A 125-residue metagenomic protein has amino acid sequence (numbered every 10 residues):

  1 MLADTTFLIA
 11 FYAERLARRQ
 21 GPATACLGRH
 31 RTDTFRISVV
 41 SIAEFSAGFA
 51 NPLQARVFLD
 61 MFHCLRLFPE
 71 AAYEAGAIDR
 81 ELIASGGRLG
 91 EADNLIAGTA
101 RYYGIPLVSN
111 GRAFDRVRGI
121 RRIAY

Functional and structural regions predicted by a protein language model:
M1-R36, S46-V57: Short, well-structured N-terminal submotif of metal-dependent ribonuclease cores
D4-T5, S38-S41, N110: A secondary-structure boundary/capping signal
L8-I9, A43-S46, D115, I123: Nucleotide phosphate-binding site architecture
P52-R56, L82-I83, A124-Y125: Short, hinge-like loop/turn segments at secondary-structure boundaries
F58-F62, R118: Short, structured coil segments at secondary-structure junctions
C64-V108: Active-site neighborhoods of divalent-metal-dependent phosphate/nucleic-acid chemistry enzymes
A97, R101-Y125: Acidic, PIN/NYN-like endoribonuclease modules and their adjacent C-terminal/linker elements
